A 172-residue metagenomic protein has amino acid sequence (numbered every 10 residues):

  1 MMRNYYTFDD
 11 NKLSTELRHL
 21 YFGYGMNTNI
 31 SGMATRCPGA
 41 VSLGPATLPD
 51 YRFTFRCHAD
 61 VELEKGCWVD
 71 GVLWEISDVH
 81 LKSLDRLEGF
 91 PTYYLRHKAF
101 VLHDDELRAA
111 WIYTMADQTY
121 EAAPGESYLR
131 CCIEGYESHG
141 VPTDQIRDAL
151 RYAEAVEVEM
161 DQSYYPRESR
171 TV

Functional and structural regions predicted by a protein language model:
M2-V172: Glycine-aromatic micro-motifs
